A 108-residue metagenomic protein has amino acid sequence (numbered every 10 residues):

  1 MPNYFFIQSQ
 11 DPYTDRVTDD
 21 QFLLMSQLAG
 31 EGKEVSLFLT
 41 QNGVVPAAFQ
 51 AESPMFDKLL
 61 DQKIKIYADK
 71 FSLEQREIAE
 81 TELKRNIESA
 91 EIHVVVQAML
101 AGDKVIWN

Functional and structural regions predicted by a protein language model:
N3, G30-S36, K65: Residues at the starts of beta-strands that form the adenosine-phosphate
Y4-D19, Q41-A48: Short, glycine-rich nucleotide/cofactor-binding loops
V17-G32: Histidine-anchored nucleotide/phosphate-binding helix
D19-L23, Q50-M55: Charged helix-capping and loop-helix junction motifs
A29, L60, M99-L100: Anion (oxyanion) recognition and catalysis
T40-V44, K70-L73: Short beta-alpha junction loops
E52-A79: A glycine-rich helix N-cap at a beta->alpha junction
R76-N108: C-terminal structural segments of small proteins and small subunits
